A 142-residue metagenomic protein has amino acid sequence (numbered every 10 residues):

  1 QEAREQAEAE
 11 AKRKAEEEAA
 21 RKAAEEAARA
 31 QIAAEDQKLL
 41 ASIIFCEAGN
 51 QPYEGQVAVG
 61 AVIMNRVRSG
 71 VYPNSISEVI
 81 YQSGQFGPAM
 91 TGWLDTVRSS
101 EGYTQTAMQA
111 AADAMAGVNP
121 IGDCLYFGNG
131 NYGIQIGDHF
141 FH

Functional and structural regions predicted by a protein language model:
Q1-Q31: Intrinsically disordered, low-complexity, charge-biased segments
E25-H142: Bacterial extracytoplasmic/cell-wall-associated proteins, especially those involved in peptidoglycan
